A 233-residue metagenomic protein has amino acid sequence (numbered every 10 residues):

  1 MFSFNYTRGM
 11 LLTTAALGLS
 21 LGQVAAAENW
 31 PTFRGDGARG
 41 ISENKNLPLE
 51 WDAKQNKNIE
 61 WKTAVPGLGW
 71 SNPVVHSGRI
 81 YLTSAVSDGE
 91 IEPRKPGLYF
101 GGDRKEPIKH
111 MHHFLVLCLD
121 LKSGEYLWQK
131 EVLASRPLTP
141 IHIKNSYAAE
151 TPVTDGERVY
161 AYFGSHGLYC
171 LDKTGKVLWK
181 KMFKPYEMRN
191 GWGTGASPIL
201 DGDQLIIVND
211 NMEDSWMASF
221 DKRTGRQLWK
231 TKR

Functional and structural regions predicted by a protein language model:
M1-L12, L21: Bacterial N-terminal signal peptides that target proteins for export
Y6, L12-T13, P31, R223: Intrinsically disordered/low-complexity terminal segments and short unstructured peptides
Q23-R233: Noncatalytic, solvent-exposed loop/strand surfaces of beta-propeller-type extracellular/periplasmic domains
